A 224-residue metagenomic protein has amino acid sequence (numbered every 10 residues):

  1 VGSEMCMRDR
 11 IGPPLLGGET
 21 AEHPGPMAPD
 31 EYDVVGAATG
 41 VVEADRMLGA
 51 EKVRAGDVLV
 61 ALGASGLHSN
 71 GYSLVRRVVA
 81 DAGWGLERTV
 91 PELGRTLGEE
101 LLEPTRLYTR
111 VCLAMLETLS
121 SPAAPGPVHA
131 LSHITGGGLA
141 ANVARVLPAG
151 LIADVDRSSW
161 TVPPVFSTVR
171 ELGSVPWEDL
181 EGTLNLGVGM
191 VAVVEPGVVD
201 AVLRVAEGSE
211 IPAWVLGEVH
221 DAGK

Functional and structural regions predicted by a protein language model:
V1-S3, M7-P14, M27-Y32, P91-L101 (+1 more regions): Glycine-/charge-enriched secondary-structure boundary and capping motifs
V1-S73, E218: Glycine-rich anion-binding loops of enzyme active sites
A55-E100: Acidic, glycine-rich loop-and-beta core segments that form the ion-binding/anion-interacting portion of active sites
